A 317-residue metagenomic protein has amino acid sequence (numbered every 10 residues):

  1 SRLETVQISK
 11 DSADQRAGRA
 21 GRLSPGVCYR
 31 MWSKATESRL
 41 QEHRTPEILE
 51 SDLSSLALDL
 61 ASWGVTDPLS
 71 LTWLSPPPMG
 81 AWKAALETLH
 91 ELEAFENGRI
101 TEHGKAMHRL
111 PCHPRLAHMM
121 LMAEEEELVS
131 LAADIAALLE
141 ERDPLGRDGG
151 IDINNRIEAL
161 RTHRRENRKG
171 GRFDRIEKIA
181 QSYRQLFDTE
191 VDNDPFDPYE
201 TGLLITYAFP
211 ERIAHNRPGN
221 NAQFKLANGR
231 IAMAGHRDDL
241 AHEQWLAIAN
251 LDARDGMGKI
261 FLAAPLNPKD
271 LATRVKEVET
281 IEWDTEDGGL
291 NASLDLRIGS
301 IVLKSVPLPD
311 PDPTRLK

Functional and structural regions predicted by a protein language model:
S1, K34-K317: Second RecA-like catalytic domain
R2-L40, S54-L58: Conserved segment of the helicase C-terminal RecA-like domain
